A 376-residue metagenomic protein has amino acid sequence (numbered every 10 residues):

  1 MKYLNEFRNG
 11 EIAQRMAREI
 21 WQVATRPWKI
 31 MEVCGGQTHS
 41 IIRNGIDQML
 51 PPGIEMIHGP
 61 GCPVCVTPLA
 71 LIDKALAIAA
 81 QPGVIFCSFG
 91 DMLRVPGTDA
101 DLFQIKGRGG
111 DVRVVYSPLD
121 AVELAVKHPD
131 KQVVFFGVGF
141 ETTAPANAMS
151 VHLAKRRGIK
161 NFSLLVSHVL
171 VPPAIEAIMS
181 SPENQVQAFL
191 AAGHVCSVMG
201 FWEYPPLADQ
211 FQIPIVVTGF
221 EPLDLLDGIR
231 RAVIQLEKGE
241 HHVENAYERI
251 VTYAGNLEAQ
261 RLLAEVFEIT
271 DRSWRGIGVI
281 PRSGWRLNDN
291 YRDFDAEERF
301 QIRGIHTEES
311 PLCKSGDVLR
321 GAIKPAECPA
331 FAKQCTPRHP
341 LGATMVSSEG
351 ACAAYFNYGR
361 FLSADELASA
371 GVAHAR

Functional and structural regions predicted by a protein language model:
M1-D130, A144, A148, A154-R157 (+4 more regions): Metallocofactor- and cofactor-centric catalytic cores in central/energy metabolism, strongly enriched
P27-I30, N161-F162, K238-E248, W274-R275 (+2 more regions): Flexible, glycine/charged-enriched surface loops at secondary-structure junctions
M56-P63, V115-Y116, F162-V169, V216-L223 (+1 more regions): A generic structural motif
I85, Q132-V134, A188: Structural motif
K127-K131, L153-K160, S181-N184, I213 (+1 more regions): Secondary-structure boundary elements
F136, F140-E203: Phosphate/pyrophosphate-binding betaalpha-module
L165, E183-T252: A conserved active-site cap/scaffold subdomain adjacent to cofactor or substrate pockets
D227-D317: Internal helical hairpin/lid segments
